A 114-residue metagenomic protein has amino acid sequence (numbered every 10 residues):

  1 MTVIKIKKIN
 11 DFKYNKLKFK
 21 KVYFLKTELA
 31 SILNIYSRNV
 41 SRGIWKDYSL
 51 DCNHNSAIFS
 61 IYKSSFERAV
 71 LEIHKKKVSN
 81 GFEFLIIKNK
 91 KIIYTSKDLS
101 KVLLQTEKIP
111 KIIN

Functional and structural regions predicted by a protein language model:
M1: Catalytic phosphate/metal-binding cores of nucleic-acid and nucleotide-processing enzymes, i.e., regions that mediate
I4-N10, N15, F66-I92, K108-I109: Short aromatic-glycine-(Arg/Gly/Cys) micro-motifs in beta-strand/loop hairpins
I4-N55: Negatively charged, low-complexity tracts enriched in Asp/Glu with abundant Ser/Thr
Y14-K16, R38, L50, I61-S64 (+2 more regions): Intrinsically disordered, low-complexity regions enriched in small/polar residues
V22, I92-T95: Intrinsic-disorder-associated interaction segments
L29, Y36-N39, I58-F59, L71 (+1 more regions): Broad hydrophobic/π-residue packing in well-ordered secondary structure
W45-E72: Amphipathic, interaction-prone secondary-structure segments
S96-N114: Well-ordered alpha/beta subsegment
